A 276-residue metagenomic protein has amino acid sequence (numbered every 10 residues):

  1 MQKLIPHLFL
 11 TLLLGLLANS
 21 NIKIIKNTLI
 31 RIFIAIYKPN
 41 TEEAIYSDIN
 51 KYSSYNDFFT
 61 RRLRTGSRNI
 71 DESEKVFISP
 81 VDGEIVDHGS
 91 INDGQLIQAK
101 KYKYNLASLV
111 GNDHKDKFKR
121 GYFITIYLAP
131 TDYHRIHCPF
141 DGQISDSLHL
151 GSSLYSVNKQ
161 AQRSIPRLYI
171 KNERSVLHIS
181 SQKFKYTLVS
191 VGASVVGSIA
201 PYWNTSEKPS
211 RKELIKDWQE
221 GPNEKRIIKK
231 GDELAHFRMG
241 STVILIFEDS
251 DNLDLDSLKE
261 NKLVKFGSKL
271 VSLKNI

Functional and structural regions predicted by a protein language model:
M1-I276: Contiguous, well-folded functional domains in the mature portion of proteins
